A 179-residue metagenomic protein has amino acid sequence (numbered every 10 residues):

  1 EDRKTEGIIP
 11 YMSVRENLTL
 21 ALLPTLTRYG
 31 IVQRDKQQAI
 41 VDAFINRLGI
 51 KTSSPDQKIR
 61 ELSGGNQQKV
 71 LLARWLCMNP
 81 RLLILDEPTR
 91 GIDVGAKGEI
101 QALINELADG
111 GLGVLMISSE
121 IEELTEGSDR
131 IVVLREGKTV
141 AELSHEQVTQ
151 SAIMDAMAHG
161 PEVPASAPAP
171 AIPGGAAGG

Functional and structural regions predicted by a protein language model:
E1-G179: Glycine-rich phosphate-binding loops of nucleotide-dependent enzymes
